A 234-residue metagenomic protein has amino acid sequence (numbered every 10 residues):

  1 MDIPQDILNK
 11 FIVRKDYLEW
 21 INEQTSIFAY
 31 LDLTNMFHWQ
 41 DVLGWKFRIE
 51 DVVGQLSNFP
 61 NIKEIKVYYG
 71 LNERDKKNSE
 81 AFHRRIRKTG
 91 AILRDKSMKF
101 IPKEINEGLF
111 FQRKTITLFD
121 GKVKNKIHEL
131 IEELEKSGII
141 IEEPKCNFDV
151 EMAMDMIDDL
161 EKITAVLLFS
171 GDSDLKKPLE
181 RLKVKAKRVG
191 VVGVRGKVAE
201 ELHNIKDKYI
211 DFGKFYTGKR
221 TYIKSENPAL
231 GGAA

Functional and structural regions predicted by a protein language model:
D2-E129, S137, K183, R188-V198: Domain-level signal for Mg2+-assisted phosphodiester chemistry and nucleotide/NA-binding surfaces in nucleic-acid
K88, L93-A234: Nuclease catalytic cores that cleave nucleic-acid phosphodiester bonds, predominantly acidic two-metal-ion
